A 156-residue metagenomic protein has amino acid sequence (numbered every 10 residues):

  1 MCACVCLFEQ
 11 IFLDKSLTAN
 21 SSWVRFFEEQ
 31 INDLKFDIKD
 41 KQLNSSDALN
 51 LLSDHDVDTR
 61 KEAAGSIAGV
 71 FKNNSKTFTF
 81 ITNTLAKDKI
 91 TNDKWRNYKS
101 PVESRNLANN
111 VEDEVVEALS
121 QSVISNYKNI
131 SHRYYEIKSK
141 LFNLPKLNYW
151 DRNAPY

Functional and structural regions predicted by a protein language model:
M1-E114, A118, S122, N126: His/Asp/Glu-rich acidic catalytic environments and adjacent acidic regulatory segments
S104, A108, E112, I124 (+1 more regions): A conserved glycine-rich
